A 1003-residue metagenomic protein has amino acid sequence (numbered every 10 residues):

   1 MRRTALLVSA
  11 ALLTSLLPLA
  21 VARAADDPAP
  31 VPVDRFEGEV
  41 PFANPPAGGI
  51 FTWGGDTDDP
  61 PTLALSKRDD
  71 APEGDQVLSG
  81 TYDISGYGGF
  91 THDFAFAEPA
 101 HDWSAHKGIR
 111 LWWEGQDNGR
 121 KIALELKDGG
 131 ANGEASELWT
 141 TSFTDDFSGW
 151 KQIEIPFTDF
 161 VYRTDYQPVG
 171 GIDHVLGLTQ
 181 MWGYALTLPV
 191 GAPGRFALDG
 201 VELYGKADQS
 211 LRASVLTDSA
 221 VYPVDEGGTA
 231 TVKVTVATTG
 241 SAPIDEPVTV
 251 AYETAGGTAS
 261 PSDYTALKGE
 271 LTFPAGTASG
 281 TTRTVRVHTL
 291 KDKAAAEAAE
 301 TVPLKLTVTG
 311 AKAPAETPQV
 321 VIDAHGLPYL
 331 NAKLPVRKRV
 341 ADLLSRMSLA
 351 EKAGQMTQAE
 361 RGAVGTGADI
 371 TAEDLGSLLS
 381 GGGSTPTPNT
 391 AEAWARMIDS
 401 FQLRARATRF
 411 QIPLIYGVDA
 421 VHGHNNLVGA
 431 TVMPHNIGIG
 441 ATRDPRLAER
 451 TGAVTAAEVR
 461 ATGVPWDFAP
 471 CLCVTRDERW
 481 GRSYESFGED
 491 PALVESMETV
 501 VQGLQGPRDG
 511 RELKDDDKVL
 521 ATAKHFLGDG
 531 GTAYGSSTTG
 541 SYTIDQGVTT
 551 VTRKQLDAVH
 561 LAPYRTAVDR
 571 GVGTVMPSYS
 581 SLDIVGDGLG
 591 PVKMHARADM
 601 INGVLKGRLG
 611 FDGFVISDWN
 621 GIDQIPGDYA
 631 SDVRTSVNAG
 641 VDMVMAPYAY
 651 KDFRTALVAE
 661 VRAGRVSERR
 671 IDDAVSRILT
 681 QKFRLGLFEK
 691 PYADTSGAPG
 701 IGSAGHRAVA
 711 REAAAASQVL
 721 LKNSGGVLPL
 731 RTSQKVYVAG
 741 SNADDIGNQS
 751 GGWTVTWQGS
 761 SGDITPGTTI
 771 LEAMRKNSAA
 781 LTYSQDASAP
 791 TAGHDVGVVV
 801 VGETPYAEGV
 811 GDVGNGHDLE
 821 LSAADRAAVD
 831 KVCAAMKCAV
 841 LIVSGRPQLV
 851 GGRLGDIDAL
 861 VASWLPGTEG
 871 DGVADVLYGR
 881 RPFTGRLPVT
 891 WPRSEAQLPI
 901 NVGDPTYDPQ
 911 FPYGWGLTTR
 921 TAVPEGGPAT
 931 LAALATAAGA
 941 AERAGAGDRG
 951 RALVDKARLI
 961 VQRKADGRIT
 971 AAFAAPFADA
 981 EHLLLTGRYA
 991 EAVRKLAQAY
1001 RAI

Functional and structural regions predicted by a protein language model:
M1-A24: Secretory targeting and sorting signals
R23-V31, E202-L216, T239-A242, T309-L334 (+3 more regions): Low-complexity, Pro/Thr/Ser/Gly/Ala-rich linker/spacer regions in secreted, extracellular modular proteins
D26-S210: Beta-rich carbohydrate-recognition modules and glycan-binding surfaces
I109-L111, Y184-L186, V232-V236, V285-V287 (+4 more regions): Buried hydrophobic-core signal for structured, non-transmembrane domains
G115-D117, V161, G240-A242, K293 (+1 more regions): Short, acidic/polar linear motifs in exposed loop/turn regions
D208-G326: Short boundary segments that mark the start of a structured unit
H325-P924: Glycoside hydrolase catalytic-domain context in secreted enzymes
P924-I1003: Long, charged/polar, soluble alpha-helical segments
